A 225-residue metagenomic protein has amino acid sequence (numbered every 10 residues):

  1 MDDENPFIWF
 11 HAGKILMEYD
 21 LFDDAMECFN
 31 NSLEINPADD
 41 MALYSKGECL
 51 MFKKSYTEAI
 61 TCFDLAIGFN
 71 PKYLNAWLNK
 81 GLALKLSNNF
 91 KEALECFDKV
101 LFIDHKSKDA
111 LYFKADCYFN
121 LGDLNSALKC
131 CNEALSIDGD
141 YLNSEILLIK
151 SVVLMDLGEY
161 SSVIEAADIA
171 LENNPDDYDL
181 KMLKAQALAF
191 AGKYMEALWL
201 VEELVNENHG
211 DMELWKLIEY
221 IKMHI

Functional and structural regions predicted by a protein language model:
D3, P37, P71, H105 (+3 more regions): Short coil turns that delineate tetratricopeptide repeat
P6-F7, D40-M41, L74-N75, K108-D109 (+3 more regions): Helix-start (N-cap) detector for alpha-helical repeat units in TPR-like alpha-solenoids, especially tetratricopeptide
E18, F52, L86, N120 (+3 more regions): Register position in tetratricopeptide repeats
N30-E34, D64-G68, D98-F102, L135-S136 (+2 more regions): Conserved structural position within tetratricopeptide repeats
